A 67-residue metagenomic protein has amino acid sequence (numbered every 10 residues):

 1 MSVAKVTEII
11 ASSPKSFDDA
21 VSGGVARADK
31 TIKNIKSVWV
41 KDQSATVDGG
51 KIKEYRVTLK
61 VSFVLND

Functional and structural regions predicted by a protein language model:
M1-S2, V61: Short N-terminal signal/transit or membrane-insertion segments and the immediately adjacent low-complexity/disordered
S2-K36: Short, well-ordered alpha-helical segments
S44-D67: A cross-kingdom feature marking charged/low-complexity
